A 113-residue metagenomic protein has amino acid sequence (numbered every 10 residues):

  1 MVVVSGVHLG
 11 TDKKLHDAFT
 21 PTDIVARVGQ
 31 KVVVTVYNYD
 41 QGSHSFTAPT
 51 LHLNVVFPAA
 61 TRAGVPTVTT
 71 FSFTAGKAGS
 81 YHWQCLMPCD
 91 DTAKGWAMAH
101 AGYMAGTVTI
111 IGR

Functional and structural regions predicted by a protein language model:
M1-K31: N-terminal edge beta-strand
F19-P21, R27-K31, Q41, P66-V68 (+2 more regions): Extracytoplasmic
V34-T35, C85: Hydrophobic beta-strand segments within beta-rich accessory/binding domains
T35, S45-T47: Beta-strand signatures of extracellular beta-sandwich domains
V36-D40: Asparagine-centered strand-capping/turn motif at beta-strand->loop junctions
T50-L53: Change "in extracellular beta-sheet-rich domains … of secreted and cell-surface proteins" to "in beta-sheet-rich domains
F57, T61-R113: Extracellular/periplasmic metallocenter environments
